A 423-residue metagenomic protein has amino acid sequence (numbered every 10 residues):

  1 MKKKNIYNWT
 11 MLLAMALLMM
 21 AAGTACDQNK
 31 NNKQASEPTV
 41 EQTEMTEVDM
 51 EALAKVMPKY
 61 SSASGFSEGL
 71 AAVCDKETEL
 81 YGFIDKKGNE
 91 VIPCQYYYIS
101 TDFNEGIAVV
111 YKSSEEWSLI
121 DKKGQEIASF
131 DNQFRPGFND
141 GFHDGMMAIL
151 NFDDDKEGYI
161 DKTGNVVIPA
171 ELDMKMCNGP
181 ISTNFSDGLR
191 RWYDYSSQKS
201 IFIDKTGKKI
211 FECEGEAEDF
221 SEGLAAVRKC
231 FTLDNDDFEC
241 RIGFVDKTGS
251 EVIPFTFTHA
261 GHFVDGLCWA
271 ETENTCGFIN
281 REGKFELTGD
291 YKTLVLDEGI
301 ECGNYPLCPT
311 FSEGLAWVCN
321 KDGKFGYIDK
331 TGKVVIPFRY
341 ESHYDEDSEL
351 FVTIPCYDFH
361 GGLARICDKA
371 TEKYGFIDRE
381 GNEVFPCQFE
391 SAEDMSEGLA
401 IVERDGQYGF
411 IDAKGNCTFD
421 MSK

Functional and structural regions predicted by a protein language model:
M1-K3, C26-D49: Intrinsically disordered, low-complexity repeat and linker tracts
K2-L12: Bacterial N-terminal signal peptides that target proteins for export
M15-M19: Hydrophobic core
A21-A25: C-terminal motif of bacterial Sec signal peptides marking the signal peptidase cleavage site
E37, E41-K423: Residue-level detector of conserved, function-critical positions
